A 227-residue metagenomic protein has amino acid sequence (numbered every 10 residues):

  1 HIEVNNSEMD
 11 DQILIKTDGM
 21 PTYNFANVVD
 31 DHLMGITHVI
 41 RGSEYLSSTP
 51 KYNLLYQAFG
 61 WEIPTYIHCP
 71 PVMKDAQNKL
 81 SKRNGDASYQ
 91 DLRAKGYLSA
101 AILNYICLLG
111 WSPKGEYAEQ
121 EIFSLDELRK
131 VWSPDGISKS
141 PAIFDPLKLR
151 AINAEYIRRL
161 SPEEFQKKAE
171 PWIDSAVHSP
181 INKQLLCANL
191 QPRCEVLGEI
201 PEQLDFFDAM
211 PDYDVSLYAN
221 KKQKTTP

Functional and structural regions predicted by a protein language model:
H1-H68, M73-L80, S88: Active-site cores that bind ATP or allylic diphosphates and position pyrophosphate for catalysis
I15-M20, M34-L46, M73-Y105, L109-Y117 (+1 more regions): Conserved phosphate-binding loops in nucleotide/dinucleotide-binding enzymes
G60-I63, G110, I173, V177: Structural signal for hydrophobic packing residues in well-ordered secondary-structure cores of soluble enzyme domains
S124: Metal/cofactor-centered catalytic core regions of large enzymes
P162-P227: Small-residue-rich helix-loop
